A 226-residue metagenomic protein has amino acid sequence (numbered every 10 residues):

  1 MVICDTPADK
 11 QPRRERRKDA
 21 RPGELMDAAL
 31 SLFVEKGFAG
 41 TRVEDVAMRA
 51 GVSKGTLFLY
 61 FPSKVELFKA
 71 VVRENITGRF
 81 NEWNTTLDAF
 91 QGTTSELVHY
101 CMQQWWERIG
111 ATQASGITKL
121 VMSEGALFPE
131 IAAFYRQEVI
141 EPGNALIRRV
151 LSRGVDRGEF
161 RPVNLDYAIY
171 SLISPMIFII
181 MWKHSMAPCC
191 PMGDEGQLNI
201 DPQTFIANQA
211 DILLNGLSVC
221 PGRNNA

Functional and structural regions predicted by a protein language model:
M1-K36, G40-V52, L59-E66, G92: Basic, helix-initiating cap at the start of DNA-binding domains
M1-P12, E96, Y100, Q104 (+5 more regions): C-terminal peripheral helix-coil segments that are non-catalytic and often amphipathic
K18, M26, V72, A132 (+2 more regions): Amphipathic, non-transmembrane alpha-helical scaffold segments
R21, K64, N75-R79, T94 (+5 more regions): Hydrophobic/aromatic residues within well-ordered alpha-helical segments
K69-C101, E107-I109, Q113, I117 (+1 more regions): Amphipathic alpha-helical linker/stalk segments
E96, E107, A111, G116 (+3 more regions): Amphipathic alpha-helical packing segments from all-alpha helical-bundle domains
Q103-G110, T118-A126, L213-L217: Helix-loop "lid/cap" segments that line or gate small-molecule binding pockets
